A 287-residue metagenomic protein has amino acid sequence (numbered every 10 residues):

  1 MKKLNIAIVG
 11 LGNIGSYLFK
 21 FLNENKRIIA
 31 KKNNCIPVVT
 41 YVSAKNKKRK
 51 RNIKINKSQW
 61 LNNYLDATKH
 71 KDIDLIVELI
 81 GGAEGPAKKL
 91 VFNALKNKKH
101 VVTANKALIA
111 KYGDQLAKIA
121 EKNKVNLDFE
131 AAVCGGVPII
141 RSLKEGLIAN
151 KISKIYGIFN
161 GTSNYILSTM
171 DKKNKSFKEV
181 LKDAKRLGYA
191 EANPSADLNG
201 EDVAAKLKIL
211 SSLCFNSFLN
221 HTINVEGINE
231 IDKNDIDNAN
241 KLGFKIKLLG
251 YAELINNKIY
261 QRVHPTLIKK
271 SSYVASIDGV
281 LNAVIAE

Functional and structural regions predicted by a protein language model:
M1-N97: N-terminal glycine-/serine-/threonine-rich beta1-alpha1-beta2 phosphate-ribose binding loop of Rossmann-like
V9, N13, Y17, N62 (+11 more regions): Conserved active-site and cofactor/substrate-binding residues in soluble primary-metabolism enzymes
F19-N23, D74, F92, A117 (+6 more regions): Predominant activation on well-ordered alpha-helical scaffold segments within soluble catalytic domains
I73, I152, G243-F244: Short, high-confidence coil segments that cap the C-terminus of an alpha-helix and link into the following beta-strand
G82-K96, K106-C134, I140-K144: Rossmann-fold NAD(P)-binding glycine/threonine-rich loop
H100-V102: A short hydrophobic/small-residue beta-strand
E121-S195, G200-D202, I209: Rossmann-like NAD(P)H-binding beta-loop-alpha module
V180-S276, V280-A283: Substrate-binding/catalytic subdomain of NAD(P)-dependent oxidoreductase enzymes
